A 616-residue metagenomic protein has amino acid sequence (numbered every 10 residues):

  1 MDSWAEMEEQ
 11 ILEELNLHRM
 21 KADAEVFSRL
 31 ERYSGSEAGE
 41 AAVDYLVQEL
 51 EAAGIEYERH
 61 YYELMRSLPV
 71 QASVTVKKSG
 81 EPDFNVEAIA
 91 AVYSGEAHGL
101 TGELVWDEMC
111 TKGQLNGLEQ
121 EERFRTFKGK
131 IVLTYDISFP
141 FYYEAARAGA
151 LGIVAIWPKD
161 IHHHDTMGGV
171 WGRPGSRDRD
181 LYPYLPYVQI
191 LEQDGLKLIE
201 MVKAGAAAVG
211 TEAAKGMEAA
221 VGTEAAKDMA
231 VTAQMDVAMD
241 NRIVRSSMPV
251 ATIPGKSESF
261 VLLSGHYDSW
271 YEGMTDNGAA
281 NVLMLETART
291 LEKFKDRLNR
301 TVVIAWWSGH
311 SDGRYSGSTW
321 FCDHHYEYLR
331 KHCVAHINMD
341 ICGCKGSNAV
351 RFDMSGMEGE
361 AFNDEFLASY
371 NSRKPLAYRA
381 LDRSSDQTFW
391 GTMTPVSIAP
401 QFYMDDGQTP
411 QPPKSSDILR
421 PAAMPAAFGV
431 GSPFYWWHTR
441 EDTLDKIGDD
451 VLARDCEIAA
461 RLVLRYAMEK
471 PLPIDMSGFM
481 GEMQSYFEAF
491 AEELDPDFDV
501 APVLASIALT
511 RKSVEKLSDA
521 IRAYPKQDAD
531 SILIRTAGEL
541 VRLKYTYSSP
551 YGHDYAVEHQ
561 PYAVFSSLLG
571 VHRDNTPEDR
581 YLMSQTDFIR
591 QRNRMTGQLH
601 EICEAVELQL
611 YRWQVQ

Functional and structural regions predicted by a protein language model:
D2-E6, Q10-H18, A22-K128: Noncatalytic luminal/extracellular "stalk/propeptide" segments of secretory-pathway proteins
S3-E6, A91-L118, G175-A214, A220-T275 (+2 more regions): Soluble metallo-hydrolase cores and metallopeptidase-like ectodomains found primarily in the secretory/periplasmic
W4-A5, L15-A38, E49-E56, Q114-L115 (+5 more regions): Catalytic-core environment of secreted peptidases
M7-E14, S28-E37, I131-D136, F141-Y142 (+6 more regions): Second-shell loop/turn segments in exported
E87-P186, K374: Extracellular/luminal Protease-associated
R245, S269-E358, D386, I474-S477: Acidic/histidine-rich catalytic neighborhood of metal-dependent amide-processing enzymes
K345-G481, E539-S549, H553-A556: Active-site-adjacent substrate-binding region of metalloamidase/peptidase-like peptide-processing proteins
A453-Q616: C-terminal non-catalytic alpha-helical accessory regions
